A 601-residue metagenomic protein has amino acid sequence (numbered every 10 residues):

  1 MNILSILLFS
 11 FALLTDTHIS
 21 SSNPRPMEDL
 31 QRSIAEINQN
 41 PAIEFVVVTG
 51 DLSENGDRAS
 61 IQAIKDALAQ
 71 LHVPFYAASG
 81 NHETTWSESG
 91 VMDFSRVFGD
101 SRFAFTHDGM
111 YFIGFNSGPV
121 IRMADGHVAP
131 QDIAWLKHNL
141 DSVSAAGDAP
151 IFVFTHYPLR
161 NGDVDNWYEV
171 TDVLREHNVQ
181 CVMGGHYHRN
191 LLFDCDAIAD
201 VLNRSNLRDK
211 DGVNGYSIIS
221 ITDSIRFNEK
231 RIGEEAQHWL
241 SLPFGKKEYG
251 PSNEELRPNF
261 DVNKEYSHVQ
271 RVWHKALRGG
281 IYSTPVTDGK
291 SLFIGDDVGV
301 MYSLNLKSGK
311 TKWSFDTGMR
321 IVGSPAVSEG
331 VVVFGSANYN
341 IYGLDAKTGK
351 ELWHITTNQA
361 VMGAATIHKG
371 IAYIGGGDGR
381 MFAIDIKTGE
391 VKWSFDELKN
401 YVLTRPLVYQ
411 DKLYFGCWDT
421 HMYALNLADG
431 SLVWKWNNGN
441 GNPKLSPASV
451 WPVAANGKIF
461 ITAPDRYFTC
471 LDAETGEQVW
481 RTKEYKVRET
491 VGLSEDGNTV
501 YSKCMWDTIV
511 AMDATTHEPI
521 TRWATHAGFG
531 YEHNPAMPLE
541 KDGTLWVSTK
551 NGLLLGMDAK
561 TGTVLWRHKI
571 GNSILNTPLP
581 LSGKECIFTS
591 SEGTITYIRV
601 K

Functional and structural regions predicted by a protein language model:
S5-A63: N-terminal active-site segment of His-dependent metallophosphoesterases
S20-S22, E54-S60, N81-S89, V120-A124 (+3 more regions): Active-site environment of divalent metal-dependent phosphoester hydrolases
E36-F45, A124-A199: His/acidic metal-ligating clusters that form di-metal
Q131, I198-F260: Binuclear metal-dependent phosphoesterase catalytic core
Y266-V286, W313-A326, E351-H368, G377 (+6 more regions): Extracytoplasmic beta-rich repeat domains
N305-G309, D345-G349, D385-G389, N426-G430 (+4 more regions): Short loop/turn segments that connect beta-strands within beta-propeller blades
I570-K601: Blade-level signature of beta-propeller repeat domains, shared across WD40, Kelch, NHL, RCC1 and BNR/Asp-box propellers
